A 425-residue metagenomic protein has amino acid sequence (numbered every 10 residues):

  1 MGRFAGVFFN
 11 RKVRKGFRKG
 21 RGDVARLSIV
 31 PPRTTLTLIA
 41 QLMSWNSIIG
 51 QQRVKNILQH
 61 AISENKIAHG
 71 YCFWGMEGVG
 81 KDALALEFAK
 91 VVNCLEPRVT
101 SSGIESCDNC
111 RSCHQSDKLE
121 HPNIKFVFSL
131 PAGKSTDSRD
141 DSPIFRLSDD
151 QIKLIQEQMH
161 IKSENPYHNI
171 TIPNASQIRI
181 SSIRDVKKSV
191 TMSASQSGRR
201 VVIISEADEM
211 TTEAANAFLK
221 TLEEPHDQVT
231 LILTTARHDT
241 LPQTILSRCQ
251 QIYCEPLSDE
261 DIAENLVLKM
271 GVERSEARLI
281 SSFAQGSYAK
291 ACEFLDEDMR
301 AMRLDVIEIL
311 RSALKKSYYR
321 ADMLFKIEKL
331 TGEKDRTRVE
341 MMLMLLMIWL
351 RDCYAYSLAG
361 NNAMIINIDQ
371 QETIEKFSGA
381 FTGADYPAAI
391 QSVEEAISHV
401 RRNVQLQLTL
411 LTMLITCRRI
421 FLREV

Functional and structural regions predicted by a protein language model:
M1-A5, R11-Q41: Short, low-complexity, charge-dense intrinsically disordered segments
I39-E213: Clamp-loader machinery-focused feature within the broader ASCE/P-loop NTPase space
S44-I104, R111-Q115, D227-T230, A236-L345 (+1 more regions): Charged, glycine-rich active-site and insertion segments that engage polyanionic ligands
K188, K220, Q243, S247: Conserved adenine-binding aromatic site and its adjacent loop/helix in ATP-hydrolyzing domains
T191, A217-D227: Conserved catalytic/switch belt of AAA+ P-loop NTPases
Q196-V201, H226-I232: Loop/turn-to-beta-strand initiation segments
